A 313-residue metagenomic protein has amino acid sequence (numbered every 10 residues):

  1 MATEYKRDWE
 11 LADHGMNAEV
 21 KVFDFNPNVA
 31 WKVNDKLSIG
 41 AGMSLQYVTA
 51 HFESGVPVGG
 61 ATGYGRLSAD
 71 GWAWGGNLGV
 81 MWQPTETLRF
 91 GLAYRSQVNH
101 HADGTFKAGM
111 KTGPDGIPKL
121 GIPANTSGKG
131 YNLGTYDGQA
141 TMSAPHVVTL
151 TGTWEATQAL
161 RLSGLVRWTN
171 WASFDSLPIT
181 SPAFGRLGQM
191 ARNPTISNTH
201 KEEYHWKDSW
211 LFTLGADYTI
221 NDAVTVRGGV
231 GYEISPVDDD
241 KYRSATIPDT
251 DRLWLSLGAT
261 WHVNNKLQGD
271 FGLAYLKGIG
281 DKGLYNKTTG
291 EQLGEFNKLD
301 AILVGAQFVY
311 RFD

Functional and structural regions predicted by a protein language model:
M1-D313: Outer-membrane beta-barrel porins/channels
